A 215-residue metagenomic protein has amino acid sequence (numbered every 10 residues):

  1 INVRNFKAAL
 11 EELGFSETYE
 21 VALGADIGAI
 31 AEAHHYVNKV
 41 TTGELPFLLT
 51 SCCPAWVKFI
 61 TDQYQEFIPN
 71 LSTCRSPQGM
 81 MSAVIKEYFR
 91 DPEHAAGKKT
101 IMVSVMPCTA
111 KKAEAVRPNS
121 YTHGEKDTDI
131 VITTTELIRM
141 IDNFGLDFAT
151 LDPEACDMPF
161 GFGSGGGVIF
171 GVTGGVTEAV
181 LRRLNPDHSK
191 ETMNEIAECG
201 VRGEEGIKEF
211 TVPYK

Functional and structural regions predicted by a protein language model:
I1-K215: Iron-sulfur-associated redox domains of electron-transfer enzymes in respiratory and anaerobic energy metabolism
